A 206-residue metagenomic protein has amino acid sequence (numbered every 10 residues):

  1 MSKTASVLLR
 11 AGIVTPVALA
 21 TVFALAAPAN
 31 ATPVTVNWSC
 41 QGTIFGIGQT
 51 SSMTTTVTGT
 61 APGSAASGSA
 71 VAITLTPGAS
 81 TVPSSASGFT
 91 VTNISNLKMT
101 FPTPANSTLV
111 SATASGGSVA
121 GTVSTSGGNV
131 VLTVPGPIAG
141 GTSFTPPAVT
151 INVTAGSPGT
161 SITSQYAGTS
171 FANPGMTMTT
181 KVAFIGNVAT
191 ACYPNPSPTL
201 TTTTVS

Functional and structural regions predicted by a protein language model:
M1-V17, N30: N-terminal export and membrane-targeting signals
V22-S39, F45-G46: C-terminal region of N-terminal signal peptides and the immediate post-cleavage residues of exported proteins
N37-I44, I94-N129: A surface/secretory-pathway sequence property marking extracellular, secreted, or lumenal proteins enriched
F45-S64: Low-complexity, acidic Ser/Thr/Pro/Gly-rich terminal tails and inter-domain linkers that flank the onset of structured
M53, T154-S206: Extracellularly exposed regions in secreted/surface proteins, prominently low-complexity, repeat-rich
S64-A72, G127, P135-F144: Solvent-exposed, conformationally flexible loop/turn segments
S67, V71-T108: Low-complexity, serine/threonine/proline/glycine-rich extracellular segments that form mucin-like
P135-S161: Low-complexity, intrinsically disordered segments enriched in Ser/Thr together with acidic residues
